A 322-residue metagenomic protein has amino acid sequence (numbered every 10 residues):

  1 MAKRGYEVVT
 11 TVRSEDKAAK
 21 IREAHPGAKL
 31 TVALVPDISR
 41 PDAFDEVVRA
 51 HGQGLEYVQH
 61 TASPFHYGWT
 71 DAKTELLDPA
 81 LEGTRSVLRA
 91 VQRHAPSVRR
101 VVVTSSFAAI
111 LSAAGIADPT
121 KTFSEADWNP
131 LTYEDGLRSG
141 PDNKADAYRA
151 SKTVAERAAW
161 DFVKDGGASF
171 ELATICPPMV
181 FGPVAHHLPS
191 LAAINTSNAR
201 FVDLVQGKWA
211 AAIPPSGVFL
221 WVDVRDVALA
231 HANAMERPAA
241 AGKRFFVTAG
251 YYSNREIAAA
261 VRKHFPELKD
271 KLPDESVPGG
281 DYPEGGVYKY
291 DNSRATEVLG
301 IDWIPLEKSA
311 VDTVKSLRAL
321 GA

Functional and structural regions predicted by a protein language model:
R13-E82, Q92: NAD(P)H-binding glycine-rich loop region in Rossmannoid oxidoreductase-like domains and their noncatalytic homologs
H60, T70-D71, E75, P79-A145: Conserved Rossmann-fold NAD(P)-dependent oxidoreductase catalytic core, especially the SDR/UDP-sugar
L131-L172: Active-site Tyr-X1-5-Lys
A168-S169, G182-N198, N233-F245: Glycine/proline-rich active-site loop of Rossmann-fold NAD(P)-dependent oxidoreductases
R200-F245: Alpha-helical substrate-binding/gating segment
P214-G217, F245-Y252, P283, L299: Glycine-rich Rossmann NAD(P)(H)-binding loop
A228-G280, D312-V314, A322: Mid/C-terminal beta-alpha module of Rossmann-like enzyme folds, strongest in SDR-family dehydrogenases/epimerases
G279-G300: Conserved C-terminal active-site "lid" loop/helix of NAD(P)H-dependent oxidoreductases that clamps the redox cofactor
